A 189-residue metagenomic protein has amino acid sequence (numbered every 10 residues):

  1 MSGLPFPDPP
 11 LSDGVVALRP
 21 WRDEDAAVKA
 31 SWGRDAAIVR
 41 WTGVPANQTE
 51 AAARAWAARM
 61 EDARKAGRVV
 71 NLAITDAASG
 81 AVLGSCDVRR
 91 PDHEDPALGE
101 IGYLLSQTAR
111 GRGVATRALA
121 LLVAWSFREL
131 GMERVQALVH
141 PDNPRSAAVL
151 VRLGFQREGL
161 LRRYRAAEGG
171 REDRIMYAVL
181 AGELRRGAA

Functional and structural regions predicted by a protein language model:
M1-A36, N71, T75-A189: Acyl-donor (CoA/ACP) binding surface of acyl/acetyltransferases
G33, T42, R64-K65: Hydrophobic residues in alpha-helical segments
A37-R59, V70-L72: Conserved GNAT-fold acetyl-CoA-binding loop/helix
T49-A51, R64, G169, L184: A short hydrophobic/aromatic micro-motif that marks alpha-helical segments and, especially, helix-coil
R59-M60, W125: A generic secondary-structure signal
M60-D62, G111: Short helix-to-loop capping/linker segments positioned immediately adjacent to catalytic or ligand/cofactor-binding
D62-G67, F155: Short loop/turn motifs at secondary-structure junctions and domain boundaries
